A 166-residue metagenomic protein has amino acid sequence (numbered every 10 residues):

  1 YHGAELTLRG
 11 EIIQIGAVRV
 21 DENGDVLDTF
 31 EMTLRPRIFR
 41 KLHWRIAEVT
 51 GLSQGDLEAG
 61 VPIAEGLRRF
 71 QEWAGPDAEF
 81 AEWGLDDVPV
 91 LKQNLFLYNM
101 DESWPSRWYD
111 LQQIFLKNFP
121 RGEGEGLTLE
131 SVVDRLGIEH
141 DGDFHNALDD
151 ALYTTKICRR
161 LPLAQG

Functional and structural regions predicted by a protein language model:
Y1-P89, Q93-F96, E130, D134-R135 (+1 more regions): Conserved non-catalytic scaffold segment of RNase H-like nuclease domains
L95-P105: A short alpha->loop->secondary-structure connector
M100, G122-D134: A structural motif
Y109-G124: Short alpha-helix plus adjacent loop in nuclease-associated cores
R135, T155-G166: Acidic two-metal-ion nuclease catalytic site recognized across multiple nuclease folds, prominently DnaQ/RNase D-T
D141, N146-A147, G166: Short, charged, surface-exposed loops that flank catalytic or proteolytic processing sites
D150: Conserved catalytic/binding loops enriched for acidic/polar residues
